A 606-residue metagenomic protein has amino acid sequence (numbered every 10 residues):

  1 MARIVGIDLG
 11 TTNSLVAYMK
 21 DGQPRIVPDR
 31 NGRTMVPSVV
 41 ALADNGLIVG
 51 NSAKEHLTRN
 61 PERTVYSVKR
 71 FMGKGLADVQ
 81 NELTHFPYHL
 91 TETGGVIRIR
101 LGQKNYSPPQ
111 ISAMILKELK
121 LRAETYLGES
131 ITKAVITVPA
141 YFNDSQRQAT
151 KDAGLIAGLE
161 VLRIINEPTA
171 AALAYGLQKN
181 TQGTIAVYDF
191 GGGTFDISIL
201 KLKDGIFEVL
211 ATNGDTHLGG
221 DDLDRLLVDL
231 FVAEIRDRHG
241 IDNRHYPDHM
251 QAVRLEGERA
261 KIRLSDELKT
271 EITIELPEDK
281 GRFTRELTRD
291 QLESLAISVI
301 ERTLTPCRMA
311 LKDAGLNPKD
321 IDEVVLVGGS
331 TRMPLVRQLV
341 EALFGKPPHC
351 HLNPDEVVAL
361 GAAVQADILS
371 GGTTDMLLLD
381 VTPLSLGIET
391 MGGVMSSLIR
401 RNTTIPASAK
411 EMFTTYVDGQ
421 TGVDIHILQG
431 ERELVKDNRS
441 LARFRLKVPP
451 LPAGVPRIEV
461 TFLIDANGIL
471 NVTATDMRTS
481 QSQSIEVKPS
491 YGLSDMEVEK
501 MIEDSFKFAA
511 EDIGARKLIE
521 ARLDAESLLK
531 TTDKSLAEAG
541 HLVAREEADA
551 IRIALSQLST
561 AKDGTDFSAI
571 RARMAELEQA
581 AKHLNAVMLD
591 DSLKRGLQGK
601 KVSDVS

Functional and structural regions predicted by a protein language model:
M1-G95, L101-N105, P109-M114, L121-S606: Oxyanion-binding/catalytic loops of NTP- or PPi-dependent enzymes
